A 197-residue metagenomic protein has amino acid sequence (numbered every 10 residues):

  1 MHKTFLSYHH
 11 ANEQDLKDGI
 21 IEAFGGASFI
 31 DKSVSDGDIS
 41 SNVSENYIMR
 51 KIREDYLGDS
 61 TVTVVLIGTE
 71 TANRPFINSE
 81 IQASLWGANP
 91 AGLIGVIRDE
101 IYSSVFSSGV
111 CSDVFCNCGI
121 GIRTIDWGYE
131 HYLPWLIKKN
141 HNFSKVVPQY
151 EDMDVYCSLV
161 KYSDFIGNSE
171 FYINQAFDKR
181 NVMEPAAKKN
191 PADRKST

Functional and structural regions predicted by a protein language model:
M1-V62, V155-T197: Conserved N-terminal substructure of TIR/SEFIR domains
S7, V65-T69, G95-I97: Conserved beta-strand segments of the P-loop GTPase G domain that flank and frequently precede/overlap
A11-Q14, E70-N73, I101-Y102: Short acidic, S/G/P-rich loop/turn micro-motifs used as interaction or catalytic elements
E45, I94-G95: Structured domain cores in non-transmembrane regions
E70-G87: Conserved TIR/SEFIR loop-to-helix hotspot centered on a Trp-containing motif with a nearby acidic residue
G87-L93: A short helix->loop->beta-strand "cap" motif at the edges of active sites that frequently abuts
V96-G109: Short beta-alpha junction loops
S107-M153: Acidic, Ser/Thr-rich peripheral helices and adjacent loops at domain boundaries
